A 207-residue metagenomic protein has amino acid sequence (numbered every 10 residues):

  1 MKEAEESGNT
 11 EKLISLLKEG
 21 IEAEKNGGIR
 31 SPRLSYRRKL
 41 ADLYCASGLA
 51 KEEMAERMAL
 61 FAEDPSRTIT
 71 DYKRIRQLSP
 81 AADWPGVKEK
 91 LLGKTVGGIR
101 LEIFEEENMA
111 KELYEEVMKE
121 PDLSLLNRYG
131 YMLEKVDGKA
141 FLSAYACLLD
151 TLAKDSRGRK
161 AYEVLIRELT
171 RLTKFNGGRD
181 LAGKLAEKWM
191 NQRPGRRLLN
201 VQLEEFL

Functional and structural regions predicted by a protein language model:
M1-L207: Eukaryote-biased, non-catalytic alpha-solenoid scaffold regions
